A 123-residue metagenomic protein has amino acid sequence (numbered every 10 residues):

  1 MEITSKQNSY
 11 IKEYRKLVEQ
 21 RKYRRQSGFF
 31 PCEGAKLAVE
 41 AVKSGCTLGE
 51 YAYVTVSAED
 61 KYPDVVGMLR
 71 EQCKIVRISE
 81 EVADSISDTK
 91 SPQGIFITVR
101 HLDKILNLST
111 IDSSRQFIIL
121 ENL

Functional and structural regions predicted by a protein language model:
M1-Y62: Boundary-proximal intrinsically disordered activation/regulatory segments immediately upstream of a helical core
R21-K22, V66-G67, I86-T89, L108-T110: Short secondary-structure boundary/capping segments
F29, E50-A52, K74-V76, Q93-I97 (+1 more regions): Structural motif
C32, T98-R100, E121: Short beta-strand segments
K43, G67, E81, D103 (+1 more regions): RNA substrate-binding interface of SAM-dependent RNA methyltransferases
E59-D60, V66-M68, R77, V99: Flexible, acidic active-site loops/lids enriched in D/E/S/T/G that coordinate Mg2+ and/or position polar
G67-D88: A glycine-rich helix N-cap at a beta->alpha junction
D88-D112: Acidic/glycine-rich phosphate/pyrophosphate-binding loops and surrounding catalytic core that coordinate Mg2+
